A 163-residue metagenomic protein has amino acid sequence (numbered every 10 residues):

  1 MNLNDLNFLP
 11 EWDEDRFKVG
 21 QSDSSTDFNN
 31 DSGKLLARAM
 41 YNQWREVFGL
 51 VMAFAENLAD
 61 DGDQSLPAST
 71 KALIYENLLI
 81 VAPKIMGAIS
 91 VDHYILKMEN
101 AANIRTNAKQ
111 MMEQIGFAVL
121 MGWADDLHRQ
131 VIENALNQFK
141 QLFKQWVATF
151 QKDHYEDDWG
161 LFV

Functional and structural regions predicted by a protein language model:
M1-V163: Amphipathic alpha-helical assembly/interaction segments
